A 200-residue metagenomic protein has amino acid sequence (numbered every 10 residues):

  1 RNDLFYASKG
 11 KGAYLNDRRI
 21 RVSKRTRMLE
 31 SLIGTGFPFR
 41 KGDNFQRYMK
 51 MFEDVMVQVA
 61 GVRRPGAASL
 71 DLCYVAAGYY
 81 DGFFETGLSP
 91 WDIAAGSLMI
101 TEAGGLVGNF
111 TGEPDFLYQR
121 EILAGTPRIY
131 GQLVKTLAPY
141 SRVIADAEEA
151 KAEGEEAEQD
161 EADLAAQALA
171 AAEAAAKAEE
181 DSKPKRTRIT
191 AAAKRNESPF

Functional and structural regions predicted by a protein language model:
R1-L72, Q119-F200: Acidic beta-strand-loop-alpha-helix segment within the catalytic core of divalent metal-dependent phosphate-processing
C73-A76, A94-E102: Hydrophobic residues within well-ordered alpha-helices
A77-G82, G105-L106: Alpha-to-beta junction loops
D81-P90: Active-site neighborhoods of divalent-metal-dependent phosphate/nucleic-acid chemistry enzymes
G82, T101, T126-P127: Short, hinge-like loop/turn segments at secondary-structure boundaries
N109: Short, structured beta-strand-loop surface elements
G112-F116: AMP-binding (ANL) adenylation modules
